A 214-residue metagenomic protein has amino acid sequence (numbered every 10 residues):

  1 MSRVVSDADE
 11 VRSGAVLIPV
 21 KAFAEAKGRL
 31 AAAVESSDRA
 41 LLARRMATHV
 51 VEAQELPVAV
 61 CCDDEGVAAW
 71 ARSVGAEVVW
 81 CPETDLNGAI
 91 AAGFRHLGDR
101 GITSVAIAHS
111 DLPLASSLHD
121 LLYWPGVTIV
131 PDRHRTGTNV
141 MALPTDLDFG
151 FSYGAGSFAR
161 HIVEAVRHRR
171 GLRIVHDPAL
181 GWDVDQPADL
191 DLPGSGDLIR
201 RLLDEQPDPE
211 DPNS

Functional and structural regions predicted by a protein language model:
M1-L30: N-terminal nucleotide-binding beta1-loop-alpha1 segment
V5-E10, V163-S214: Conserved alpha/beta core of the MobA/IspD/sugar-nucleotide pyrophosphorylase nucleotidyltransferase superfamily
L30-D38: Short glycine-enriched, charge-decorated loop/helix-capping segments at active-site entrances that position
L41-V58: A short, N-terminal amphipathic alpha-helix
C62-V67: Short, polar loop motifs at secondary-structure junctions
W70-A106, S157: Short phosphate-binding loop-to-helix
L112-T138: Conserved donor-nucleotide/metal-binding helix-loop-beta segment in metal-dependent transferases, i.e., the alpha-helix
L143-H168: Short, glycine-/small-residue-rich phosphate/pyrophosphate-handling segment
